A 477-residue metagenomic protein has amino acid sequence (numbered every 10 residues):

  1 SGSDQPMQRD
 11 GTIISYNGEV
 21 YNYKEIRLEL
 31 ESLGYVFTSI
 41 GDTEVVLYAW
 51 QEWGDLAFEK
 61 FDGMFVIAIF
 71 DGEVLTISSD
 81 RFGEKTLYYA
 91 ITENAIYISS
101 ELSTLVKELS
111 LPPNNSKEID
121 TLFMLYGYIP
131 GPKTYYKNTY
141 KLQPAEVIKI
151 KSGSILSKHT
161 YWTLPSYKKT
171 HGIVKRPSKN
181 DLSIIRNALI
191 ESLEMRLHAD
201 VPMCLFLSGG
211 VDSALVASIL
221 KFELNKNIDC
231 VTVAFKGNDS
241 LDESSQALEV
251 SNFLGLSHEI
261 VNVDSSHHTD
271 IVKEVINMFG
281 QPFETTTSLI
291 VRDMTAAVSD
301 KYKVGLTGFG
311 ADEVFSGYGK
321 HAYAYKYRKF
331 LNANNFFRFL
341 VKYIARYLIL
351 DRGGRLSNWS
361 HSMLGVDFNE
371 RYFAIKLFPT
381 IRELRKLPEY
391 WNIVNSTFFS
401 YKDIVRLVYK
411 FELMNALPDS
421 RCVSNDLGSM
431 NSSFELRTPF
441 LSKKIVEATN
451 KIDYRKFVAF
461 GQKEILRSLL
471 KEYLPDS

Functional and structural regions predicted by a protein language model:
S1-F279, V291-M294, S468-E472, D476: Cysteine-centered catalytic environments shared across enzyme families
Q5, E59-G63, K133-Y140, H198-M203 (+6 more regions): Short coil/turn segments at secondary-structure boundaries
K24, V446-N450: Short, solvent-exposed hinge/capping segments at secondary-structure junctions
T86, S213, A311, R352-R355 (+1 more regions): Short hydrophobic/aromatic residue motifs in ordered secondary structure
S152, T170, E249-R437: Glycine-rich active-site loop/lid subdomains used to bind and stabilize high-energy intermediates
T307, V458-Q462, P475-S477: Acidic/polar loop patches that form or flank catalytic/metal-binding clefts of enzymes that bind anionic ligands
S442: Short, conserved phosphate/pyrophosphate- and ester-handling motifs at nucleotide-, phospho-/glycolipid
T449-F457: The Skp1-binding helix-loop-helix core of N-terminal F-box domains in SCF E3 ubiquitin ligase adaptors
